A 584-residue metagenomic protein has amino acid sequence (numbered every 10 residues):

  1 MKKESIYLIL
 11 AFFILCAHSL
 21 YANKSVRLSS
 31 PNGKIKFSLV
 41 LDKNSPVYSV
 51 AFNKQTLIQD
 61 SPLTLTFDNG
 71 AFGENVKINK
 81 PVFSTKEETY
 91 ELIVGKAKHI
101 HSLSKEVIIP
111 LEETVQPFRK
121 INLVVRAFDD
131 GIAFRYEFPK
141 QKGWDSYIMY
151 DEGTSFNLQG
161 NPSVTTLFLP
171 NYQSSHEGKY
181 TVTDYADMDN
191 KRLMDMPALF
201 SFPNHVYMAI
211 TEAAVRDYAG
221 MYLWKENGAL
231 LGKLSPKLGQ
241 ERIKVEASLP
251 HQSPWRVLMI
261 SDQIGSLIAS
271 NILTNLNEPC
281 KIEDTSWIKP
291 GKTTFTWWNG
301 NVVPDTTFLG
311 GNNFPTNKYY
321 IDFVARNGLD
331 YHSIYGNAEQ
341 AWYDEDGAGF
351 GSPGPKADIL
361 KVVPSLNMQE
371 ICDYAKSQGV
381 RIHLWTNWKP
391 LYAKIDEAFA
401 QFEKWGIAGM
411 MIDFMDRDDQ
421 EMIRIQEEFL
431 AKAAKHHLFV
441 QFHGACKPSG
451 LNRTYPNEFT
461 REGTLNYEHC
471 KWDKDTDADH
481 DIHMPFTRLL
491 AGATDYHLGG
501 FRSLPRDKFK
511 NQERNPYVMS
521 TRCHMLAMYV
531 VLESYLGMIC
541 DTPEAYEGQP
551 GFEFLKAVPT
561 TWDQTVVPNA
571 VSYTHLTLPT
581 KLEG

Functional and structural regions predicted by a protein language model:
M1-K24: Bacterial Sec-dependent N-terminal signal peptides
S25-K281: N-terminal accessory beta-strand-rich subdomains and adjacent acidic, glycine-rich linkers that precede catalytic cores
H251-Y320, N327: An acidic-aromatic substrate-binding cleft motif
T296-G300, D322-Y331, A338-E339, I371 (+1 more regions): Glycine-rich, acidic and aromatic/proline-enriched surface loops and short helix-turn segments that act as binding
G336-Y517, T521: Aromatic- and carboxylate-enriched substrate-binding clefts and catalytic-loop regions of carbohydrate-active enzymes
F509-S572: Glycine-rich, aromatic-lined ligand/substrate-binding cores of catalytic and carbohydrate-binding domains
T574-T580: Conserved small/polar residues in nucleotide/adenosyl-binding loops
